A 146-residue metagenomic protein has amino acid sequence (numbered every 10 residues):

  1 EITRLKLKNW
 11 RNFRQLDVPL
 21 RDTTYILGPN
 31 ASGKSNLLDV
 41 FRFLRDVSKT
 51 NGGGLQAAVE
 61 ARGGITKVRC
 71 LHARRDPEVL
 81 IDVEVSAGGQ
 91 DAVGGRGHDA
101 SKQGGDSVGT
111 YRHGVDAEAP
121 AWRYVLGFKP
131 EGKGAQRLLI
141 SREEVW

Functional and structural regions predicted by a protein language model:
E1-R14: N-terminal pre-Walker A segment at the start of P-loop NTPase domains
Q15-R21: Phosphate-binding P-loop
I26: Hydrophobic anchor at the beta1->P-loop junction of P-loop NTPases
N30: The conserved Walker
K34: Conserved lysine of the Walker
D39-R123, G127-K133: Conserved P-loop NTP-binding catalytic core
I140-W146: Short, solvent-exposed aromatic-acidic interface loops
